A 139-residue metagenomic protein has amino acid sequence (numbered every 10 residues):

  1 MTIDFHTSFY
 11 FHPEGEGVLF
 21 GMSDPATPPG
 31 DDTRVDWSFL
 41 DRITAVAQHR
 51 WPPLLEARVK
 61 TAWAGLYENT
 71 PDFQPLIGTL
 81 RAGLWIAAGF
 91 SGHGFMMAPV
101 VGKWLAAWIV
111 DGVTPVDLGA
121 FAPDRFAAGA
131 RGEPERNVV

Functional and structural regions predicted by a protein language model:
M1-A82: Active-site substrate-recognition segment that forms the wall of the catalytic cavity or substrate channel
L80-V139: C-terminal lid/capping helical subdomain adjacent to the catalytic/cofactor pocket in oxidative enzymes
